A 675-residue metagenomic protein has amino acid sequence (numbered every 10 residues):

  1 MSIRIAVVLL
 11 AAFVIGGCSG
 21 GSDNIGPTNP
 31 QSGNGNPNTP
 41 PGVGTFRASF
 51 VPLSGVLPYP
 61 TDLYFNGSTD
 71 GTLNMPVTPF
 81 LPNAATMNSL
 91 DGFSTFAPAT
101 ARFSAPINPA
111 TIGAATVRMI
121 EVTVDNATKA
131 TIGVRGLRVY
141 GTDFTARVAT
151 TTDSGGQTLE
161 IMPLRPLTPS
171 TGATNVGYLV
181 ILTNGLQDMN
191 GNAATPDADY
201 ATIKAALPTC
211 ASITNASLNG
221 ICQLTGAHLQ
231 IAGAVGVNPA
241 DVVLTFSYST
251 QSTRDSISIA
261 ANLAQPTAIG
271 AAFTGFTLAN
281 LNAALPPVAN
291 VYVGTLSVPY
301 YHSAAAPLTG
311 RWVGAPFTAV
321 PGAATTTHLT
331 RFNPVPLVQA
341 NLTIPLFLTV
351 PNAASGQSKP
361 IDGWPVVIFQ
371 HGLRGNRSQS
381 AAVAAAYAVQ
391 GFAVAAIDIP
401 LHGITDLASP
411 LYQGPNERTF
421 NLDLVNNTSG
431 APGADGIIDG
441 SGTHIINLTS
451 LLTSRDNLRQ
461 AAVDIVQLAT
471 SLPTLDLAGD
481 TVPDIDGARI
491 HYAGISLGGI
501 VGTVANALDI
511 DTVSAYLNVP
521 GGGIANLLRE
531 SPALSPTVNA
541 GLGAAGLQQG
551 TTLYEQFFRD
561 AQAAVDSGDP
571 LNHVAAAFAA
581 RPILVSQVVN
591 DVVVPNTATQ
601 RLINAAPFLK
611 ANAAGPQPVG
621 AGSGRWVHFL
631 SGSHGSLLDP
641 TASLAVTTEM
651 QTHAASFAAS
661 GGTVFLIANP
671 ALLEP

Functional and structural regions predicted by a protein language model:
V14-G17: C-terminal motif of bacterial Sec signal peptides marking the signal peptidase cleavage site
G21-L308: Acidic, low-complexity Ser/Thr/Gly/Pro-rich repeat segments typical of extracellular/periplasmic and surface-exposed
G113-A115, A130-I132, G172-A173, I181 (+11 more regions): Short, solvent-exposed loop/turn and secondary-structure capping segments
A306, V313-T343, K359-A469: Cap/lid segment of the alpha/beta-hydrolase catalytic domain
V482-S496: Alpha/beta-hydrolase fold nucleophile elbow
A493-G494, G499-I510: Short glycine-enriched nucleophile-adjacent loop and the immediately C-terminal alpha-helix near the catalytic center
Y516-N518: A short, hydrophobic beta-strand element of the alpha/beta-hydrolase
P520-T599, N604-Q651, A655-F657: The feature captures the conserved acid-bearing segment of alpha/beta-hydrolase catalytic domains
